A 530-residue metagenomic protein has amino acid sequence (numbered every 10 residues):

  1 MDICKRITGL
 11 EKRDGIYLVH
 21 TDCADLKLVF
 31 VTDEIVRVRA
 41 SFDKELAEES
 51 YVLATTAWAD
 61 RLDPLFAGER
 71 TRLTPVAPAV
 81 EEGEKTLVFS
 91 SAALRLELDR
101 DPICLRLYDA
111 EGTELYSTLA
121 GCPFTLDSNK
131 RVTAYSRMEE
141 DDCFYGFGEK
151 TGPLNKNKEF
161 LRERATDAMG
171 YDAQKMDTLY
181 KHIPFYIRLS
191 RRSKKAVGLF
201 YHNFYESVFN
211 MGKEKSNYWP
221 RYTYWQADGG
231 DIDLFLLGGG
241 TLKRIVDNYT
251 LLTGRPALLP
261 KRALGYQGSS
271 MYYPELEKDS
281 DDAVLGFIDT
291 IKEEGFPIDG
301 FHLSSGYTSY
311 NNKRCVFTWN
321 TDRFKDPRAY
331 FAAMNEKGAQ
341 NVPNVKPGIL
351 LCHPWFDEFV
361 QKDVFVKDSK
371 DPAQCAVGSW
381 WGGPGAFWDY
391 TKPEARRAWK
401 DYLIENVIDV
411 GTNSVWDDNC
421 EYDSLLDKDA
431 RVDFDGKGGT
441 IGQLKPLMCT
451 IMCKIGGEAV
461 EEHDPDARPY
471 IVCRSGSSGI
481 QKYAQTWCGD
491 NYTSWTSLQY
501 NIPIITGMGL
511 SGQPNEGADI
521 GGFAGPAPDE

Functional and structural regions predicted by a protein language model:
M1-A263, Q267-M271, K278-D289, L303 (+5 more regions): N-terminal accessory segment at the very beginning of proteins
R61-D63, P297-E530: Aromatic- and carboxylate-enriched substrate-binding clefts and catalytic-loop regions of carbohydrate-active enzymes
S270-Y273, I520-G522: A generic structural motif
